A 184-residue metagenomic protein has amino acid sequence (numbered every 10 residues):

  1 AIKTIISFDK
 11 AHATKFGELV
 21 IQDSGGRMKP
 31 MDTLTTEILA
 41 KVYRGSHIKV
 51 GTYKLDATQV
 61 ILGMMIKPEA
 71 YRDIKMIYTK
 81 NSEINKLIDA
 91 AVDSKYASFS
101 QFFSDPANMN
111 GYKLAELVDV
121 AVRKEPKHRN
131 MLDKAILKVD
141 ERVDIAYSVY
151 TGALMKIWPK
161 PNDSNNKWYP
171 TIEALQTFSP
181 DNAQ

Functional and structural regions predicted by a protein language model:
I2-Q184: Soluble extramembrane regions of membrane proteins in the secretory/endomembrane system
